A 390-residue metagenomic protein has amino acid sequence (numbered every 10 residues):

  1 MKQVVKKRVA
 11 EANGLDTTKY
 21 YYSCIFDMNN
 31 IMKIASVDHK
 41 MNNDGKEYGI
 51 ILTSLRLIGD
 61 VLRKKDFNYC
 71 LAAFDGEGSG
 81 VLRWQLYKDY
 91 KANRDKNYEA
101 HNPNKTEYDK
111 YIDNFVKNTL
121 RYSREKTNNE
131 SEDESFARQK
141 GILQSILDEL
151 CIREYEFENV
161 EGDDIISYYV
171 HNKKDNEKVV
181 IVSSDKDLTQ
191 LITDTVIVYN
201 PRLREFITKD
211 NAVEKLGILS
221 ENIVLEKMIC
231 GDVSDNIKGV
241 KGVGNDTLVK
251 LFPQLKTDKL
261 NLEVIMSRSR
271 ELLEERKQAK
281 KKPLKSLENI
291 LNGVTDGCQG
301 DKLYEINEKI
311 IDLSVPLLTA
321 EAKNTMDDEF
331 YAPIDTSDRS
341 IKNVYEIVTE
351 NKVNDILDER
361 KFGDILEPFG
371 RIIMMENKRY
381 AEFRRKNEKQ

Functional and structural regions predicted by a protein language model:
M1-Y111, Q390: Non-catalytic, usually N-terminal nucleic-acid engagement modules in DNA/RNA processing proteins
K2-A10, M41, K96-D338, K342 (+2 more regions): Extended two-metal-dependent nuclease catalytic cores across DNA- and RNA-processing enzymes
I25, N68-G78, R153-F157, K178-V182 (+2 more regions): Short glycine-rich phosphate-binding loop at a beta-alpha junction
I341-Q390: Long, highly charged low-complexity segments enriched in Glu/Asp and Lys/Arg with interspersed Ser/Thr
